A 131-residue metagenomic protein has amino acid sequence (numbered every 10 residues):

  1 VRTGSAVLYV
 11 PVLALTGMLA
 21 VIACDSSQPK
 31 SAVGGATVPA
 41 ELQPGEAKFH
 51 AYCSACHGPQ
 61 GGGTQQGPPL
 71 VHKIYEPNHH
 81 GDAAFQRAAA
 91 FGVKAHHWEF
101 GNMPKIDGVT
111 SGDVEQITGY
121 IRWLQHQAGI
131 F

Functional and structural regions predicted by a protein language model:
V1-E41, Y120-F131: Post-cleavage N-terminal segment of exported redox proteins
A20, F49, V71: Conserved Rossmann-like nucleotide-binding pocket used by diverse enzymes that bind dinucleotide cofactors
S27, P59-Q60: Cys/His-rich metal-chelating microdomains
G35-A36, A40-L42, E46, G62-A90 (+1 more regions): Gly/Gly-Pro-rich "capping" loops immediately C-terminal to redox-active cysteine motifs in periplasmic/lumenal
G45-P59, I117-I121: The canonical Cys-X-X-Cys-His
T64-K73, F91-T118, L124, G129-F131: Axial heme c-ligation environment in periplasmic c-type cytochrome domains
